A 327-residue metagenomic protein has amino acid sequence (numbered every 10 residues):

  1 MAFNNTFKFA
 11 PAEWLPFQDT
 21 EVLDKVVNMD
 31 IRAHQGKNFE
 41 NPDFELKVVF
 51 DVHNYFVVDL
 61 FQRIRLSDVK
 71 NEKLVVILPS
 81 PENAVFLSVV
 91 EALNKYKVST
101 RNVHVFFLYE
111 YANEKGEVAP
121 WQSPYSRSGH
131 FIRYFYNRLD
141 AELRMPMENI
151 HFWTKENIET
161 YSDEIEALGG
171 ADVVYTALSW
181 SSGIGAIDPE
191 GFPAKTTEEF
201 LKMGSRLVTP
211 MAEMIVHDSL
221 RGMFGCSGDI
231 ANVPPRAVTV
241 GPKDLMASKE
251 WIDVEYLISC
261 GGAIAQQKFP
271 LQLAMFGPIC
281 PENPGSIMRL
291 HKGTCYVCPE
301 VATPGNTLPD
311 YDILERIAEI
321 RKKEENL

Functional and structural regions predicted by a protein language model:
A2-V22, I31, G36-F56, V240-L327: ATP/nucleoside-binding phosphotransfer catalytic cores, i.e., glycine-rich phosphate-binding loops
Q18-F44, H53-V57, V98-Y175, N232 (+2 more regions): Ligand-binding beta-strand-loop-alpha-helix segment within the catalytic cores of soluble metabolic enzymes
D59-E72, L245-M246: Glycine-rich phosphate/diphosphate-binding loops that line cofactor/substrate pockets in enzymes
L66-K97: Glycine-rich N-terminal segment of FAD-binding domains in flavoprotein oxidoreductases, spanning the beta-loop-helix
V76-F86, S179-I184, S259-C260: Gly/Ser/Thr-rich loops at beta-strand to alpha-helix junctions that form or flank small-molecule/cofactor-binding
V89-T100, Q122, P189-F200: A glycine- and small-aliphatic-rich helix-loop capping segment at beta-alpha/alpha-beta transitions that lines
S181-P234: Class I SAM-dependent methyltransferase SAM-binding "motif I" and its flanking Rossmann-like core
I230-T239, I279: A general structural motif
